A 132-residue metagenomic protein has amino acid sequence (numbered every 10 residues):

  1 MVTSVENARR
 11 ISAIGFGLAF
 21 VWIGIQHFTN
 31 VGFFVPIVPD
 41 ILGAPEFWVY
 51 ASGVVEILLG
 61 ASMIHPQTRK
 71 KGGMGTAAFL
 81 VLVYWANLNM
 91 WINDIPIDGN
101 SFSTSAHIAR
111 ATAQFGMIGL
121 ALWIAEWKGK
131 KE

Functional and structural regions predicted by a protein language model:
M1-E132: Membrane-interface extramembranous regions
